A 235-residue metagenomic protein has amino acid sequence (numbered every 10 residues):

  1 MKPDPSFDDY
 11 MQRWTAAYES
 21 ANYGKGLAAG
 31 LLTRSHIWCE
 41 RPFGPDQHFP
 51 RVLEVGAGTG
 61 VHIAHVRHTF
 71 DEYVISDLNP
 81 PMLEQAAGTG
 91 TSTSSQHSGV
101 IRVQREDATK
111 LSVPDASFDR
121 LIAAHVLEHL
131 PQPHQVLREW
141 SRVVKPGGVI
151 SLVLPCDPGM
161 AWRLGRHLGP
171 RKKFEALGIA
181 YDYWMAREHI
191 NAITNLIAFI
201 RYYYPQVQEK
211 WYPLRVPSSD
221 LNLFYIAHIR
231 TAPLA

Functional and structural regions predicted by a protein language model:
M1-D46: Conserved class I S-adenosyl-L-methionine
K25, P131-E139, K145, V149-L234: S-adenosyl-L-methionine-dependent methyltransferase catalytic module, highlighting the catalytic core
F49-G58: Conserved class I S-adenosyl-L-methionine
R51, D71-V74, V149: Residues at the starts of beta-strands that form the adenosine-phosphate
G58-K110: Class I SAM-dependent methyltransferase SAM/SAH-binding core
T109-L121: A short acidic, Gly/Pro-enriched loop at the edge of an enzyme's catalytic core that lines a small-molecule cofactor
R120-P131: A short SAM/SAH-binding and catalytic strip from SAM-dependent methyltransferases
